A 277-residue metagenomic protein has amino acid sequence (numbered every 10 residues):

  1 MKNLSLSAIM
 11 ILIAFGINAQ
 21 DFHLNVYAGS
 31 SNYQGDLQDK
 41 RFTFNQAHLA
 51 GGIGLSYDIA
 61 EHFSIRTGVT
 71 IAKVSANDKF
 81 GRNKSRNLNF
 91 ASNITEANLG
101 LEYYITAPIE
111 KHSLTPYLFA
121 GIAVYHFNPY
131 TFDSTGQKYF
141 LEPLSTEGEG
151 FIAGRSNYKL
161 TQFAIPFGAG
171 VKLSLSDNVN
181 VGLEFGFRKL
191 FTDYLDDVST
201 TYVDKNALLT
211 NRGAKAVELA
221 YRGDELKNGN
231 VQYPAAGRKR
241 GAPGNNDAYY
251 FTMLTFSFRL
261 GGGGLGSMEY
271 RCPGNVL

Functional and structural regions predicted by a protein language model:
A19-D21, H62, A107-L114, S176-N178 (+1 more regions): Short loop/turn motifs that connect adjacent beta-strands in outer-membrane beta-barrel proteins
Q20-D58, P129, D247-M253, S257-G264 (+1 more regions): Short glycine/proline- and aromatic-enriched beta-strand/turn motifs that initiate or cap beta-hairpins
V26, I53-Y57, L99-Y103, A120-I122 (+3 more regions): Residues on the lipid-exposed face of transmembrane beta-strands in outer-membrane beta-barrel proteins
Q34-F42, N83-F90, F151-N157, R240-A242: Extracellular loop and loop/strand-boundary signature of outer-membrane beta-barrel proteins
R41-N45, G81-L88, S134-F140, V198-A207 (+1 more regions): Flexible, surface-exposed loop regions and adjacent strand-edge segments of Gram-negative outer-membrane beta-barrel
N45-L49, N93-A97, L114, K159-I165 (+1 more regions): Residues that define the transmembrane beta-barrel architecture of outer-membrane proteins
F63-L144: Gram-negative (and chloroplast) outer-membrane scaffold detector with strong preference for beta-barrel transmembrane
G121-N245: Outer-membrane beta-barrel transmembrane domain signature
